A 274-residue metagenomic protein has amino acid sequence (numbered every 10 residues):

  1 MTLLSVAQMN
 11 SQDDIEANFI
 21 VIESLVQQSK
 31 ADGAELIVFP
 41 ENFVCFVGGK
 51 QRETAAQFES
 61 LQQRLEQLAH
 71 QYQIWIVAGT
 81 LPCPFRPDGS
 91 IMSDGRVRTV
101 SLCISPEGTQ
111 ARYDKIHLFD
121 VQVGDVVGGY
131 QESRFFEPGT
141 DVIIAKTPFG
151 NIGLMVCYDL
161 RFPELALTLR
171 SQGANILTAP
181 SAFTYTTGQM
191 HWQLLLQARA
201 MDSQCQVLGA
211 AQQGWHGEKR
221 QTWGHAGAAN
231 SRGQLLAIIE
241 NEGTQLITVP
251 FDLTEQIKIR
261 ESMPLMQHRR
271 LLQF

Functional and structural regions predicted by a protein language model:
M1-D13, V38, R112, I144 (+2 more regions): Active-site-proximal beta-strand elements of phosphoester/diester hydrolases
I15, S24-P106, R112-D114, T184-C205: Cys-nucleophile CN-hydrolase/nitrilase-fold catalytic domain and related Cys-dependent amidase chemistry that acts on
A17-Q27, R161-L167: Short, acidic/polar
F58-A78, N151, L160-T244: CN hydrolase (nitrilase-like) catalytic-core segments centered on the catalytic cysteine and neighboring Lys/Glu
A78-G79, T99-C103, I143-A145, A226-A228 (+1 more regions): Short beta-strand scaffold segments in enzyme catalytic cores
S90-Q172, Y185-T187, L194, E261-L265: Active-site catalytic loop in hydrolytic enzyme cores
V100, R112-K115, A179, I238-E240 (+1 more regions): Residue-level detector of high-confidence beta-strand sites
T254-F274: A short C-terminal boundary segment appended to hydrolase-like catalytic domains
